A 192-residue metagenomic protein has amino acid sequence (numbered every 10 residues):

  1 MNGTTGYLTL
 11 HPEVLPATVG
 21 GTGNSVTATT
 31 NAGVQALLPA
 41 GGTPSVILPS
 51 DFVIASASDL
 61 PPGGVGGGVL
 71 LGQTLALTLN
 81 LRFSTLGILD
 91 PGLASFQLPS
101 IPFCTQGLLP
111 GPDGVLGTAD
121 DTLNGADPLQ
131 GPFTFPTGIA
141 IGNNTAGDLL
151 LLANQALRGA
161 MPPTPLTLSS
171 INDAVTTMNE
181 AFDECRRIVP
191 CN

Functional and structural regions predicted by a protein language model:
M1-N192: Soluble extracellular-acting proteins and domains
